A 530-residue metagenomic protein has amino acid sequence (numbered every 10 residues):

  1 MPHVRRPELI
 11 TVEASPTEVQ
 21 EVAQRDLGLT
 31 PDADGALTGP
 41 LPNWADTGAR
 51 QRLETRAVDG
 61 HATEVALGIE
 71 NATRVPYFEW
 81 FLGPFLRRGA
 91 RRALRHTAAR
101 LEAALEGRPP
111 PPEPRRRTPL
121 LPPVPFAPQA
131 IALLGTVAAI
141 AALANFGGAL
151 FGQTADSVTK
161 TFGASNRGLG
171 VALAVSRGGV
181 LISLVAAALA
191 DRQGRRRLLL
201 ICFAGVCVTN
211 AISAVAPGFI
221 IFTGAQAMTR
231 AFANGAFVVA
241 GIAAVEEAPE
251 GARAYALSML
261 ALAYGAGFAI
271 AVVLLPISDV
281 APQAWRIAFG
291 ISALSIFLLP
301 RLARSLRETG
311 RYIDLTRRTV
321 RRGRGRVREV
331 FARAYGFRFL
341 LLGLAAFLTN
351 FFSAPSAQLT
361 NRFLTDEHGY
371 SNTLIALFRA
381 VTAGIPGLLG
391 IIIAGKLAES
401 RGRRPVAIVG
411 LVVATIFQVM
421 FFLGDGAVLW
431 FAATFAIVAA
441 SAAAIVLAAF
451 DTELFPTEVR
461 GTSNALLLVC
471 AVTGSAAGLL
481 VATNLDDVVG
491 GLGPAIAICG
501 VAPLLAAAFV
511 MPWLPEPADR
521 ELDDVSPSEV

Functional and structural regions predicted by a protein language model:
A132-A164, S353-N361, G478: Extracytoplasmic
F151-D156, A334-L388: Extracytoplasmic gate region of multi-pass secondary transporters
G163, G194, V215-I220, P249 (+2 more regions): Helix-breaking motifs and short loop linkers at transmembrane-helix boundaries and internal kinks in secondary membrane
L173-A188, V381-I393: Central cavity-lining transmembrane alpha-helices of secondary-active solute carriers, predominantly the Major
R197-I212, P405-V419: Structural signature of the two symmetry-related core transmembrane helices
A225-L262: Cytoplasmic helix-loop-helix junction between adjacent transmembrane helices in 12-TM secondary transporters
A252-L275, D279, L467-L479: Glycine-rich segments within core transmembrane alpha-helices of 12-TM secondary carriers
L260-R304: Helix-loop-helix hairpin linking two adjacent transmembrane segments in secondary transporters
